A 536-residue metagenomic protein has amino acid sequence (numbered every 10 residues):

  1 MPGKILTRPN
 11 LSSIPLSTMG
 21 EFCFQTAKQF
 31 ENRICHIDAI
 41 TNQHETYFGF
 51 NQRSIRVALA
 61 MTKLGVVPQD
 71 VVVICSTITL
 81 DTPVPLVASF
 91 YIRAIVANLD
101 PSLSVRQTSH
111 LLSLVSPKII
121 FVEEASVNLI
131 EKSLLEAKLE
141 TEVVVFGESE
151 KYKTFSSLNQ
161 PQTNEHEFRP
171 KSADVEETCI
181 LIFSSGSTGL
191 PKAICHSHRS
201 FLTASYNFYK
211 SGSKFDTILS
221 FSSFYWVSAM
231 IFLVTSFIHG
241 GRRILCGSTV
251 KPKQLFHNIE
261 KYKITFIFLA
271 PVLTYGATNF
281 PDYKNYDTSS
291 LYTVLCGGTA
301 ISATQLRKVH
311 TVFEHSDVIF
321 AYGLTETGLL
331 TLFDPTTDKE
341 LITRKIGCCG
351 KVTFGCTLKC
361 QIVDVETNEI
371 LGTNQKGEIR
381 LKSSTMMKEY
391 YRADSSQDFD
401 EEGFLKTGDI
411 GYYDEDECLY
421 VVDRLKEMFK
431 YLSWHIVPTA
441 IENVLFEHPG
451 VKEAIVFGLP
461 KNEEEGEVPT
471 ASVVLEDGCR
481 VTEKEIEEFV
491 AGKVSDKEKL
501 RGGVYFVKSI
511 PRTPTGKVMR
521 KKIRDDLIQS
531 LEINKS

Functional and structural regions predicted by a protein language model:
E31-N32, E150-K151, Q162-F183, L190 (+1 more regions): Conserved pre-ATP/AMP-binding loop-to-beta segment of ANL
I40-H44, A58-L103, F221-S223, H435: Conserved AMP-binding/adenylate-forming
H44-F48, C179-T203: Conserved AMP-binding A3 loop
T82, I120, I267, S383 (+4 more regions): AMP-binding/adenylate-forming catalytic core of the ANL superfamily
F146, S495-K517: AMP-binding/adenylate-forming catalytic domain of the ANL superfamily
L202-T217, Y225-F266, F280: Conserved AMP-binding/adenylation subdomain of ANL enzymes
I264-L269, T278-R344, K359: Gly/Ser/Thr-rich phosphate-binding loop
K351-T357, E369-D398, C418, W434-I436: Conserved ATP/PPi-binding loop(s) of AMP-dependent carboxylate-activating enzymes
